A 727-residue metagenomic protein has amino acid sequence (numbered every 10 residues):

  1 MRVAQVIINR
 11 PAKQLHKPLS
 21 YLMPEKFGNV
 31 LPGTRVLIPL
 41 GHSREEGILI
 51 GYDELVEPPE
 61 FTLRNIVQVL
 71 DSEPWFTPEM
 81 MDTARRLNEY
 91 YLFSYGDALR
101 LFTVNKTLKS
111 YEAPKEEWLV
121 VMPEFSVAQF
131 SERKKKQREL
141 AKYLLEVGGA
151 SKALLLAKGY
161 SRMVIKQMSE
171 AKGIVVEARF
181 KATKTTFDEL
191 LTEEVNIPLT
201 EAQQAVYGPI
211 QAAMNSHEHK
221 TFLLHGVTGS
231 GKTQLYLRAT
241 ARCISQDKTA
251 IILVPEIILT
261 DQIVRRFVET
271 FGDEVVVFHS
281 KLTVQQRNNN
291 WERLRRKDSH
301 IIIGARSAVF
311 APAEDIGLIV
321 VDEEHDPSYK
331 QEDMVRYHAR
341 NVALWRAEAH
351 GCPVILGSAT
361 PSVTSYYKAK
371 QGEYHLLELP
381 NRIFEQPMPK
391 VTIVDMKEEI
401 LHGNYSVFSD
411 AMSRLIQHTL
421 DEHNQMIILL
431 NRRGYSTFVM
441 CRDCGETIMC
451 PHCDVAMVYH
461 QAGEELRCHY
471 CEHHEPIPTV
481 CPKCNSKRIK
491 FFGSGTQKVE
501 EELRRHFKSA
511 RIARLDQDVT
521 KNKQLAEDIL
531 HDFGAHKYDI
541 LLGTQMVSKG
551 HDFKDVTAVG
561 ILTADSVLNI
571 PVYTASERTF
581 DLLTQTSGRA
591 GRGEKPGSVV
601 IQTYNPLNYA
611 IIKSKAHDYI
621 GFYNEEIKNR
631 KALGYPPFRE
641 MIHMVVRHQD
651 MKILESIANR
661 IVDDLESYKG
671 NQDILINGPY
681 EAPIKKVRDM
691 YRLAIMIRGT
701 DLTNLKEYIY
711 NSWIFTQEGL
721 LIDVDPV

Functional and structural regions predicted by a protein language model:
M1-S358, K370-Q386, Y668-N671, I684 (+3 more regions): Accessory, non-ATPase domains that flank or precede helicase/AAA+ motor cores in DNA-metabolism machines
V6-I8, H418, N677: Short, charged low-complexity linear motifs
E194-T200, Q204, H217-E655, S667 (+4 more regions): Inter-lobe coupling/hinge segments of SF2-like helicase ATPases
Y619-I620, E655-N677: Short amphipathic alpha-helix segments
N677-I684: Short edge beta-strands and adjacent turn/loop segments
